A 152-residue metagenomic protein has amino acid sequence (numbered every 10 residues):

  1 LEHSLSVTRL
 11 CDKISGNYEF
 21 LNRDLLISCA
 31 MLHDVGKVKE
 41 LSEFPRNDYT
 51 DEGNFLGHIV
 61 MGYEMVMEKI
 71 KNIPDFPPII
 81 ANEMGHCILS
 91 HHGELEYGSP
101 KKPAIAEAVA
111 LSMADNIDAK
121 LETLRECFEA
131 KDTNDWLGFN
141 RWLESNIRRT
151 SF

Functional and structural regions predicted by a protein language model:
L1-R9, V35: All-alpha helical catalytic cores of prenyl diphosphate-utilizing isoprenoid enzymes
K13-K131: Divalent metal-dependent catalytic cores for phosphoryl transfer on phosphate-bearing substrates
M31, S112, L137-R141, T150-F152: N-terminal intrinsically disordered, cationic/polar leader segments that include organellar targeting peptides
R125-L143: Compositionally biased, low-complexity linear motifs
I147: Active-site cofactor/co-catalyst pockets and adjacent glycine-rich loops in catalytic enzymes
